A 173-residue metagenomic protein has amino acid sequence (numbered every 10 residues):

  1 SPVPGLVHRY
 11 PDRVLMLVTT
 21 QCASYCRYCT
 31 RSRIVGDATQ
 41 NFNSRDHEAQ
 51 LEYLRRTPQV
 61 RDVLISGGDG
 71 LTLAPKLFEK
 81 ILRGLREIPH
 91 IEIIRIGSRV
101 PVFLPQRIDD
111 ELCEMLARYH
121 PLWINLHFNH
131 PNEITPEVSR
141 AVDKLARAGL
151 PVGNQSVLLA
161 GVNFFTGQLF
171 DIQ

Functional and structural regions predicted by a protein language model:
S1-M16, R33: N-terminal [4Fe-4S]-dependent radical SAM core
Y10, Y25-Y28, Y53, H127: Aromatic side chains
Y10-D12, C22-A23, Q59: Short, well-ordered loop/turn elements at secondary-structure boundaries
V18-R33: Local cysteine-cluster metal-coordination motifs and their immediate loop/turn environment, predominantly Fe-S cluster
I34-N41: A short alpha->loop->secondary-structure connector
E48-D62, G68-Q173: Conserved AdoMet/S-adenosylmethionine-binding subsite of the radical SAM
